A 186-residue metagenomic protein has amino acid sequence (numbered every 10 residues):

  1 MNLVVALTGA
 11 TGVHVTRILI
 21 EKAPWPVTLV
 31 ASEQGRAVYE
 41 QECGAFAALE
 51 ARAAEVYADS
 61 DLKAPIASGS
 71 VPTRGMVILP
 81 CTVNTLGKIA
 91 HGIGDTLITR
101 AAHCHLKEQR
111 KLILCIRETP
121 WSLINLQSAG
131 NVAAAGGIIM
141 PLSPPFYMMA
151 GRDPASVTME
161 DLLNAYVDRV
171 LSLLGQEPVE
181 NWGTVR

Functional and structural regions predicted by a protein language model:
M1-I113, R117-R186: A cross-family phosphate/adenosyl-ligand binding-site feature
